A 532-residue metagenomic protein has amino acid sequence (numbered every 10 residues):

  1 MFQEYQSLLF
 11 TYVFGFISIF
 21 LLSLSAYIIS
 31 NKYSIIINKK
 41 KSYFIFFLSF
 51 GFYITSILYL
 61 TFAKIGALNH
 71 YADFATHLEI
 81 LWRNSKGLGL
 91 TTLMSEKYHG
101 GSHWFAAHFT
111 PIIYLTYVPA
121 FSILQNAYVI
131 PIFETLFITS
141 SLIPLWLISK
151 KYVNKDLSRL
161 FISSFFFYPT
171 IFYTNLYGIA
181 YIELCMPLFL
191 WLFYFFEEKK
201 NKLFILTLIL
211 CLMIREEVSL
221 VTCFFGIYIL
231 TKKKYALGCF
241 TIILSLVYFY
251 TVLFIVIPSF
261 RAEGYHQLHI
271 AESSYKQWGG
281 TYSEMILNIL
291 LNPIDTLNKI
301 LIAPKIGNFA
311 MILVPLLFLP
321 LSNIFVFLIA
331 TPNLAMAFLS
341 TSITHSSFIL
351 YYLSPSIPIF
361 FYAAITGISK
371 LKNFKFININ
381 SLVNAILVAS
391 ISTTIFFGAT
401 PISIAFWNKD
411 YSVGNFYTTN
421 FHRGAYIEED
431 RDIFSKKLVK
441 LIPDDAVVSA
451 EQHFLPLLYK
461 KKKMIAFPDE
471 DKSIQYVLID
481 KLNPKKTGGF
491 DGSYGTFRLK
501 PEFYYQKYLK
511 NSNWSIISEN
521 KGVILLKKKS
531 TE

Functional and structural regions predicted by a protein language model:
F2-Y59, K234-F240: Start-transfer (signal-anchor) and selected internal transmembrane alpha helices of multi-pass inner/ER membrane
I28, K32, V118, V129-Y152 (+1 more regions): Transmembrane-helix motifs of polytopic, lipid-linked glycan transferases
F50, D156, I242-L246, L371-W407: Signature aromatic-anchored transmembrane alpha helix within multi-pass, membrane-resident enzymes that catalyze glycan
S56, L90, Y235-S322, V326-P332 (+2 more regions): Membrane-lumen/periplasm interface segments of specific transmembrane helices in polyprenyl phosphate-linked
Y59, T76-W104, P111: Extracytosolic helix-loop segments that constitute the early lumenal/periplasmic catalytic or substrate-binding loops
L136-T170, M186-P187, L203-L206: Transmembrane-helix signature of polytopic, membrane-embedded enzymes that assemble or transfer cell-envelope glycans
V153, G178-L184, F189-F204, L230-K234: Membrane-interface transmembrane helices that cradle and orient dolichyl/undecaprenyl
F327-K375: Hydrophobic/aromatic-rich transmembrane helices and adjacent perimembrane loops
